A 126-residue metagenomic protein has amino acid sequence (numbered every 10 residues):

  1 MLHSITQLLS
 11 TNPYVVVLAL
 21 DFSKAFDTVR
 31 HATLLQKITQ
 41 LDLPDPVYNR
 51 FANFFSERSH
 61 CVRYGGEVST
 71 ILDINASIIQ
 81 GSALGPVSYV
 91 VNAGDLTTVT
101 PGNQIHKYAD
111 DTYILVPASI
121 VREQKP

Functional and structural regions predicted by a protein language model:
M1-P126: Nucleotidyl polymerases of mobile genetic elements and RNA viruses
